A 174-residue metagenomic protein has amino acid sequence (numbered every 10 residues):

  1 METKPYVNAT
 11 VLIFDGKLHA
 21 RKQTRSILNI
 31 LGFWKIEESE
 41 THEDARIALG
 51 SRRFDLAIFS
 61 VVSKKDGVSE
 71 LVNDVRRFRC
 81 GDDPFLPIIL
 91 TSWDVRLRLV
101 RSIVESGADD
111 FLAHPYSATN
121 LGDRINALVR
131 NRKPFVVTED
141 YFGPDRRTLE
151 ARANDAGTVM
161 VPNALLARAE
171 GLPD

Functional and structural regions predicted by a protein language model:
L12, D82-L97: A short, hydrophobic beta-strand element within the central beta-sheet of small alpha/beta folds
L18-H42: Two-component/phosphorelay signaling modules centered on CheY-like receiver
E38-L56, S60: Acidic, metal-coordinating helix/loop segments flanking the phosphotransfer/catalytic sites of two-component signaling
D55-P84: Conserved phosphotransfer microenvironments
L56, D109-A113: Conserved phosphoryl-transfer motifs of two-component systems
E70, D94-D110: Alpha4 helix (beta4-alpha4-beta5 surface) of REC/receiver domains from two-component response regulators
Y116-I125, V129, K133, V137: C-terminal output helix
R130-D174: CheY-like receiver
